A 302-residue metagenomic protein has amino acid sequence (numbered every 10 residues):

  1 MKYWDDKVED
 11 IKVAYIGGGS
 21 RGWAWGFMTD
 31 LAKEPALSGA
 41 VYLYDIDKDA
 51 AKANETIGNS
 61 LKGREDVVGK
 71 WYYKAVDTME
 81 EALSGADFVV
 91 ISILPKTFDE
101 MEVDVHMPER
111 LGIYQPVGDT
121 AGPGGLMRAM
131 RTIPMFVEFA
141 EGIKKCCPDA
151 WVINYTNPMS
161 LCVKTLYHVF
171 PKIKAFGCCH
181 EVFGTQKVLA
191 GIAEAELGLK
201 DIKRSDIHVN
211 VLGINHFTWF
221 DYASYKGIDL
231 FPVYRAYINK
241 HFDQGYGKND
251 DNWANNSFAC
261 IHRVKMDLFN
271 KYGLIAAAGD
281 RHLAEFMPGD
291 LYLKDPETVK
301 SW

Functional and structural regions predicted by a protein language model:
M1-E102, V117-G198, V209, N215-F220 (+2 more regions): Metallocofactor- and cofactor-centric catalytic cores in central/energy metabolism, strongly enriched
K12-A14, M107, A284: Short, flexible coil/turn micro-motifs enriched in small/turn-prone residues
R21, R64, K74, R110 (+5 more regions): Arginine residue identity/basic-tract feature
E102-Y114: Short, flexible, mixed-charge acidic loops at enzyme active sites
L197-W302: Long, compositionally biased stretches enriched for glycine and/or charged residues
